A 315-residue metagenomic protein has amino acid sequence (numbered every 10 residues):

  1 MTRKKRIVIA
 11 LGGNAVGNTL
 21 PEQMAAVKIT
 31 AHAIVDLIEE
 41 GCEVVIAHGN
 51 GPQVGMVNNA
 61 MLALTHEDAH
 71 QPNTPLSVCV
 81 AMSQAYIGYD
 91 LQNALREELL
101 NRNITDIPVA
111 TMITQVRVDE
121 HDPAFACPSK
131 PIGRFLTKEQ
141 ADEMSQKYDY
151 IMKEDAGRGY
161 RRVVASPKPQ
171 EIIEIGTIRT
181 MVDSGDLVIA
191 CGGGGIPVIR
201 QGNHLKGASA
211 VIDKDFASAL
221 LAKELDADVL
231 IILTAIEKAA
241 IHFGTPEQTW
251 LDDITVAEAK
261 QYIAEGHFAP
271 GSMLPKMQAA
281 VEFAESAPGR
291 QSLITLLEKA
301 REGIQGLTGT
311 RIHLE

Functional and structural regions predicted by a protein language model:
T2-E315: C-terminal catalytic "cap/lid" subdomain
